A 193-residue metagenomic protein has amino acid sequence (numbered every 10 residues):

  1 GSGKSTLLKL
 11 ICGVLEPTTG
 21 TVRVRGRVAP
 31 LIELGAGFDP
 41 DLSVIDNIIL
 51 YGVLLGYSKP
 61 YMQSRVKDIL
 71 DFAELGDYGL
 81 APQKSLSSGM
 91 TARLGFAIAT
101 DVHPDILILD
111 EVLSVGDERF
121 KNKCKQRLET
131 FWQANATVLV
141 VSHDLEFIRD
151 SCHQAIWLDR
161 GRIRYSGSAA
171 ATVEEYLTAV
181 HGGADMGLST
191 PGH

Functional and structural regions predicted by a protein language model:
T18-V28, I163: ABC nucleotide-binding domain "signature motif"
I49, Y61-Y78, A97: Conserved ABC ATPase "signature" region
K121-A134: Helical segment within the ABC ATPase nucleotide-binding domain
S142-H143: H-loop/switch region of ABC-family ATPase nucleotide-binding domains
D150-W157: Conserved catalytic segment of ABC-fold P-loop ATPases
R160-G161, Y176: Conserved ABC ATPase "signature" C-loop
S166-G167: ABC ATPase "signature
